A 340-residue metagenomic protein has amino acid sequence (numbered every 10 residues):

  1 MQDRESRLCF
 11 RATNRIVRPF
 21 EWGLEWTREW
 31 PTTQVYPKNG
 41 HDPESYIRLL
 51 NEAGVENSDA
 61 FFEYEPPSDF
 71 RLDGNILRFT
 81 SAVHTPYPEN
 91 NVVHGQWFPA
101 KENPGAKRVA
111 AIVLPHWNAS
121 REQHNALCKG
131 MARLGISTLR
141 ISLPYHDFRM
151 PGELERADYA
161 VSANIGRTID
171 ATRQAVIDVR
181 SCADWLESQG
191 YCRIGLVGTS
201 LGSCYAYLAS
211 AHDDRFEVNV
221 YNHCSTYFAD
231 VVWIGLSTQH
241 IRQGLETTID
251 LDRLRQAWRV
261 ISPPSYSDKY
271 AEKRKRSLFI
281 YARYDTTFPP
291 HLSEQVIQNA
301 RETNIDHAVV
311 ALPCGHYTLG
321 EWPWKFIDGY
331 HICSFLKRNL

Functional and structural regions predicted by a protein language model:
M1-A82: N-terminal targeting or regulatory segments adjacent to alpha/beta-hydrolase or S9 domains
Y87-V93, P99-A111, R133, K273-R274: Proline/glycine-enriched tight loop/beta-turn segments at coil->beta junctions that connect or precede beta-strands
V113-R173: Cap/lid segment of the alpha/beta-hydrolase catalytic domain
E187-S200: Alpha/beta-hydrolase fold nucleophile elbow
G198-S203, A282: Conserved alpha/beta-hydrolase "nucleophile elbow" surrounding the catalytic nucleophile
Y205-R253: Hydrolase active-site cap/lid region
I234-L292: The feature captures the conserved acid-bearing segment of alpha/beta-hydrolase catalytic domains
E294, Q298-L340: C-terminal catalytic histidine-bearing segment of alpha/beta-hydrolase fold enzymes
